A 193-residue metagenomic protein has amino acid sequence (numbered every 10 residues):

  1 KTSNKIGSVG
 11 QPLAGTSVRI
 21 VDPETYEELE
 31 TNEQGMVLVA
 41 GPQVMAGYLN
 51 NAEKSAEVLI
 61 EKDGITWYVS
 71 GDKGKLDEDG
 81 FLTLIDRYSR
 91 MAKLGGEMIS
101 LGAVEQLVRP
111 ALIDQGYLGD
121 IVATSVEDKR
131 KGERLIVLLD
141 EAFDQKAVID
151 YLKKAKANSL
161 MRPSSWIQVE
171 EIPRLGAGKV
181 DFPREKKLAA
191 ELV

Functional and structural regions predicted by a protein language model:
K1-D79, Y88-M91, V104-P110: Conserved AMP-binding/adenylate-forming
V18, D120-A123, S165-W166: Generic structural signal for residues in well-ordered beta-strands
V21-P23, T124-V126, V169: Conserved beta-strand termini and adjacent loop/short-helix elements that scaffold enzyme active sites in alpha/beta
Y26, A157, V169-A189: Flexible lysine-rich "adenylation lid" loop at the C-terminal edge of ANL adenylation domains
E28-E30, D77, T83, L175 (+1 more regions): Generic structural signal for well-ordered beta-strand positions
L29-E33, D86, G132-E133, K179: Short glycine/proline-enriched turns and hinge-like loops at secondary-structure junctions
G41, A46-G47, G71-M161, K187: AMP-binding/adenylate-forming catalytic core of the ANL superfamily
L152, W166, G178: Regulatory helix in c-di-GMP signaling enzymes, encompassing the GGDEF I-site helix and an analogous surface helix
